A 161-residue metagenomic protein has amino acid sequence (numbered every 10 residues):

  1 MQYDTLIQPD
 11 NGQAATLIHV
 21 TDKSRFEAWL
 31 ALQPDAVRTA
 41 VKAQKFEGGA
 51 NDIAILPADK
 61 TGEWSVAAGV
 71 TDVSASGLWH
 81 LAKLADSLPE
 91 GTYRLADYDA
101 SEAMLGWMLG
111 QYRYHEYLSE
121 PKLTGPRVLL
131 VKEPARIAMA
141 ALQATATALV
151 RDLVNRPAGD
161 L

Functional and structural regions predicted by a protein language model:
M1-L161: N-terminal hydrophobic/helix-forming segments and targeting peptides
